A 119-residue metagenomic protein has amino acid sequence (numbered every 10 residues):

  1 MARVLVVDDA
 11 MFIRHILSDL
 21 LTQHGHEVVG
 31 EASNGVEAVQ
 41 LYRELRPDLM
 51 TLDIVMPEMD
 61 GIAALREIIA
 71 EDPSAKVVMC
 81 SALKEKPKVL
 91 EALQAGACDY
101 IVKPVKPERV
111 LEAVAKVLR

Functional and structural regions predicted by a protein language model:
M11-G30: Two-component/phosphorelay signaling modules centered on CheY-like receiver
N34-E37, D60-A63: Acidic catalytic/metal-coordinating carboxylates
L45-T51: Active-site beta3 strand of CheY-like receiver
M56: Receiver (REC) domain active-site loop signature in two-component systems and cognate sites in sensor histidine kinases
L83-K84: Short, conserved "switch-loop" micro-motifs in signal-transduction and mechanochemical regulators
V105-A115: C-terminal output helix
